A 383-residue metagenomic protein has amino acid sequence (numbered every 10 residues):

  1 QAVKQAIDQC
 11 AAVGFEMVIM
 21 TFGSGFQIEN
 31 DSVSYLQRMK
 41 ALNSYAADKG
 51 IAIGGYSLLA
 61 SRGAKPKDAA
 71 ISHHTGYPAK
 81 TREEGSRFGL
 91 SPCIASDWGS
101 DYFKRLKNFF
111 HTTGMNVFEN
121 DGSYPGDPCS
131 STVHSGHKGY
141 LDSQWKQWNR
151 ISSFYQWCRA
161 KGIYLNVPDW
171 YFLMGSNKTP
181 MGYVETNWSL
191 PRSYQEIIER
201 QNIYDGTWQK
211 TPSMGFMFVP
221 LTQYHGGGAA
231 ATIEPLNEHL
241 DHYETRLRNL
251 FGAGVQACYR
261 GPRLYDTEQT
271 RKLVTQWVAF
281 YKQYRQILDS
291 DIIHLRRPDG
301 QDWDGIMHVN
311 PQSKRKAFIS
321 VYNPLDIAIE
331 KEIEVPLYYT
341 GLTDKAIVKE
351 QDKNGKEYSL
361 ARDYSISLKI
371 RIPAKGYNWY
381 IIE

Functional and structural regions predicted by a protein language model:
Q1, T21-L36, E84-F103, S135-Q147 (+1 more regions): The substrate-binding groove and active-site-proximal loops of carbohydrate-active enzymes, especially glycoside
Q1-A69, S100, A257-D302, N310-A317 (+2 more regions): Conserved structural scaffold segments of CAZyme catalytic domains across common CAZy folds
E16-G23, F103-G136: Active-site groove signature of glycoside hydrolases
M17, G50-G54, N116-V117, G162-N166: Structural preference for beta-strand elements that scaffold enzyme active sites
Q37-S44, D48, A52-M115, Y124 (+1 more regions): Active-site-adjacent "subsite" loops/lids of carbohydrate-active enzymes
M39-I51, S143-I163: Alpha-helix-loop-beta-strand connector modules within alpha/beta enzyme cores
I151-G355, K369-R371: Active-site-proximal substrate-binding groove within the catalytic cores of carbohydrate-active enzymes
S359-E383: C-terminal beta-strand-rich structural cap/linker in extracellular carbohydrate-active enzymes
